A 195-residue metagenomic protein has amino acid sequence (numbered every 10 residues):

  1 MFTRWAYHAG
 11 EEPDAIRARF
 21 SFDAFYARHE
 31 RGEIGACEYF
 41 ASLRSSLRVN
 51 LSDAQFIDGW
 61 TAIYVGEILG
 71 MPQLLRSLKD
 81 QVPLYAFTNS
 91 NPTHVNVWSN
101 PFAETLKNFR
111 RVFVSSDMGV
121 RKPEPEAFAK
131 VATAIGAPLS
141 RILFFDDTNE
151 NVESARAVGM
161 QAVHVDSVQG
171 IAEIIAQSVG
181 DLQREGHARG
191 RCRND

Functional and structural regions predicted by a protein language model:
M1-S21, S46-N50, A157-V158: Active-site neighborhood of HAD-like aspartate-dependent phosphohydrolases
R4, A24, E38, S42 (+6 more regions): Alpha-helical elements of Rossmann-like donor-binding domains used by nucleotide-donor carbohydrate transfer enzymes
I16, F25-H29, L75: Generic hydrophobic alpha-helical segments
F25-Y26, T61-V65, P92, M118: Short histidine/acidic/glycine/proline-rich micro-motifs that form metal- and phosphate-coordinating active-site loops
Y26-F56: A metal-dependent, Asp-based hydrolase signature
A54-Y85, P125, V168: Short, acidic loop-to-helix structural element flanking the phosphoryl-transfer center in phosphate-processing enzymes
N91-P92, N96-D195: Asp-based, Mg2+/Mn2+-dependent phosphohydrolase catalytic module
